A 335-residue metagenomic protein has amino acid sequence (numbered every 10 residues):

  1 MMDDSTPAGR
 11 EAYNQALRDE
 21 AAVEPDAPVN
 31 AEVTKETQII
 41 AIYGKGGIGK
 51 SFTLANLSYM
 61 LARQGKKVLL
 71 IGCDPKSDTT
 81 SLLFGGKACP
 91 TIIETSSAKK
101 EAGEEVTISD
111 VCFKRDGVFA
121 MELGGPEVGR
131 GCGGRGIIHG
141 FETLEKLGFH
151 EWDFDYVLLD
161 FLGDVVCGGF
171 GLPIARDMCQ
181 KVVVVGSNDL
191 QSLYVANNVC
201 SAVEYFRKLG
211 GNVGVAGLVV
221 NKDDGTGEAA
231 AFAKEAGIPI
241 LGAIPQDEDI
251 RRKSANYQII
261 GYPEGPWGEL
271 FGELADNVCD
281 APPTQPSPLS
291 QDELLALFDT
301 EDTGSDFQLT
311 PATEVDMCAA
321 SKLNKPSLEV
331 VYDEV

Functional and structural regions predicted by a protein language model:
M1-N30, T34, Y205-V335: C-terminal lobe/tail of nucleotide-utilizing enzymes
P7-E11, R63, K146-Y156, F161-Q246 (+1 more regions): Conserved catalytic-core segment of NTP-binding enzymes
E36-I40, R63-K67, C73-F161, V165-V166 (+1 more regions): Nucleotide-state-sensitive switch-loop elements of NTP-binding domains
Y43-K45: Residues at the beta-strand->loop junction immediately N-terminal to the Walker
K50: Conserved lysine of the Walker
T53, L57: Hydrophobic positions on the alpha1 helix immediately C-terminal to the Walker A/P-loop
M60: Rossmann-fold NAD(P)-dependent oxidoreductase module
P75, G133-G136, G140, V166 (+5 more regions): Helical mechanochemical/support elements of P-loop NTPase systems and associated helical scaffolds
